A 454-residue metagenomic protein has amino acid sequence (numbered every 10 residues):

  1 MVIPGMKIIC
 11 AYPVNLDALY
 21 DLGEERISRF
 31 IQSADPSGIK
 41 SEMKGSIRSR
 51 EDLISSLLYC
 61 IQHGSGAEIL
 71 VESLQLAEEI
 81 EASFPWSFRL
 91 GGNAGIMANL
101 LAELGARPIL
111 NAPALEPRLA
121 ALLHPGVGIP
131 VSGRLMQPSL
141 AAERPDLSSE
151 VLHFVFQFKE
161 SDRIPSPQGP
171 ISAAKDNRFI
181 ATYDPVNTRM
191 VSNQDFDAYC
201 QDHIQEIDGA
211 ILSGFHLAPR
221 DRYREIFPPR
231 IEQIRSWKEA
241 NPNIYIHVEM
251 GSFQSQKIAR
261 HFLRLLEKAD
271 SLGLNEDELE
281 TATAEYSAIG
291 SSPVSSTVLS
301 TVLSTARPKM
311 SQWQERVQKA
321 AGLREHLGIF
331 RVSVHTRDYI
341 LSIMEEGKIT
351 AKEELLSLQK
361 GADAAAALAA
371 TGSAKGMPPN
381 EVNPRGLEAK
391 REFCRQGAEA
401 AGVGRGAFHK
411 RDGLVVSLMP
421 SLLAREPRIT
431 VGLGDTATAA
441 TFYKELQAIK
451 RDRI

Functional and structural regions predicted by a protein language model:
M1-V431, D435-T436, F442-I454: Ribokinase/PfkB-type carbohydrate-kinase core domain
